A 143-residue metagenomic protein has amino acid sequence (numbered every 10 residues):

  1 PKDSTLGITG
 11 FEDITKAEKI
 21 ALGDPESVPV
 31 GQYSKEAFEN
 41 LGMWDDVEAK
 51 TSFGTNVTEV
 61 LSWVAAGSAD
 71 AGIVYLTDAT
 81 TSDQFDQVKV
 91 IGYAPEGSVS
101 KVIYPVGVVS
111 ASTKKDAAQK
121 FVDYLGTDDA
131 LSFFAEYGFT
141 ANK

Functional and structural regions predicted by a protein language model:
P1-K143: Exported/periplasmic ABC-transporter solute-binding proteins
